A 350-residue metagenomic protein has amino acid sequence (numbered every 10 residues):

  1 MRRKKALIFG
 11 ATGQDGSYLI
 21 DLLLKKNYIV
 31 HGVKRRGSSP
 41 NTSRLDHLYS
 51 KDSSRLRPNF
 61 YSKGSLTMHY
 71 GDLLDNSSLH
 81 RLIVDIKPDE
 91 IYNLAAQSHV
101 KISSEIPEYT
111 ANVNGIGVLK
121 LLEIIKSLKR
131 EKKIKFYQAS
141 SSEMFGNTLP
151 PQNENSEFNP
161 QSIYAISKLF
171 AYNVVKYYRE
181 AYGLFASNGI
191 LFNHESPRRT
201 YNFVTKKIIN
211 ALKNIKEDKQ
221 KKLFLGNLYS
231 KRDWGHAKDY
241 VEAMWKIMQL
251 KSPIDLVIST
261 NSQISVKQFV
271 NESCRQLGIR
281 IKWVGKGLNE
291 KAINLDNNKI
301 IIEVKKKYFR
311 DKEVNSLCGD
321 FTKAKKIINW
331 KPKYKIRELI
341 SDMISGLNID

Functional and structural regions predicted by a protein language model:
M1-S196, K238, M244, M248 (+3 more regions): N-terminal Rossmann-like NAD(P)+-binding domain of SDR-like oxidoreductases, especially those catalyzing
L19-K25, G32-P40, F60, G71-L74 (+3 more regions): C-terminal substrate-binding subdomain of Rossmann-fold SDR/epimerase-dehydratase oxidoreductases
